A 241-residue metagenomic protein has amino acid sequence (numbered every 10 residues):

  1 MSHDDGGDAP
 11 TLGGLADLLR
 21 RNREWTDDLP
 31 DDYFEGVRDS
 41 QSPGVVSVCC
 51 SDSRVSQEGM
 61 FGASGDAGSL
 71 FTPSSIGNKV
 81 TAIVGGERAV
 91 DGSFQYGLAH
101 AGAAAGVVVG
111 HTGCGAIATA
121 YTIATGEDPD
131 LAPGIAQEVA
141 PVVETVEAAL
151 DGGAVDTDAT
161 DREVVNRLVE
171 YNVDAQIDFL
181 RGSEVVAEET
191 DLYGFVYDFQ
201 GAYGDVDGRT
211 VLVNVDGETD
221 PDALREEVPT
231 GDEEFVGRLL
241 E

Functional and structural regions predicted by a protein language model:
S2-P43, D52, N78-E87, A101 (+1 more regions): Divalent-metal-activated hydrolytic enzyme cores
V46-V48: Conserved beta-strand elements of the Class I
S51-R54, I76-N78, H111-C114: Short glycine-enriched loops at secondary-structure junctions
S53, G59-S64: An anion-binding catalytic pocket shared by soluble metabolic enzymes
V55, D91, A116: Short glycine/serine/threonine-rich phosphate/pyrophosphate-binding segments that cradle anionic phosphate groups
G62-T72: Short helix-loop-beta junction
F71-Y96: Glycine-rich oxoanion-binding loops at beta->alpha junctions
G102-T112: Ordered, amphipathic secondary-structure segments that act as subunit-interaction surfaces in large macromolecular
